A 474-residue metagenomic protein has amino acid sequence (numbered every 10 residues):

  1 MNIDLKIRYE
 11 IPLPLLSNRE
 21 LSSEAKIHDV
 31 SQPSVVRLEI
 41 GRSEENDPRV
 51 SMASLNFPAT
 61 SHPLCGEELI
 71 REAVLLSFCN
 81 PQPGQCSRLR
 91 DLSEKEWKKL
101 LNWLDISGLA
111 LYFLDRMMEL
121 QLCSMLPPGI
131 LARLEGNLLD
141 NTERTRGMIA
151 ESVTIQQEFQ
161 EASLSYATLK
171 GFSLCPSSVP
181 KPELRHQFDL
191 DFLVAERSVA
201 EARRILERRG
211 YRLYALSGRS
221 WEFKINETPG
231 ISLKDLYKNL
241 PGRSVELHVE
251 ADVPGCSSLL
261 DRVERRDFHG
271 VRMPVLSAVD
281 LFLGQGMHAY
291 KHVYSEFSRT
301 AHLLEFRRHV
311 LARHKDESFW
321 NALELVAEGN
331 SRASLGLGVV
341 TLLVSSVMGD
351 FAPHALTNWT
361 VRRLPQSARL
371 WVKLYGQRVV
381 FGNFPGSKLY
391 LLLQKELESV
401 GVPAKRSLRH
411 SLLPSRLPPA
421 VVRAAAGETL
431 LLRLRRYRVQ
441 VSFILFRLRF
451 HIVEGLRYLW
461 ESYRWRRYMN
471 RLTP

Functional and structural regions predicted by a protein language model:
P12, D47, S51-F188, V194-P474: Conserved NTP-donor binding/palm subdomain of two-metal-ion nucleotidyltransferases/polymerases, i.e., the charged
L21, P33: Cationic, low-complexity basic patches in intrinsically disordered or flexible, solvent-exposed regions
